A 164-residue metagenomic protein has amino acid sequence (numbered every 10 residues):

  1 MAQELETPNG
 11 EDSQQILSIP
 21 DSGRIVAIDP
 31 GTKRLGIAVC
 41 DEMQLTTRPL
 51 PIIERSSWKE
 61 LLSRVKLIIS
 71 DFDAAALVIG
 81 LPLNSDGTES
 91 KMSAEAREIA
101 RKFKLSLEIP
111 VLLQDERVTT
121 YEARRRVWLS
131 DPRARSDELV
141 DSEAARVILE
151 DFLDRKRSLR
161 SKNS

Functional and structural regions predicted by a protein language model:
M1-I28, T32-S164: Phosphate- and other anionic-substrate recognition elements at nucleic-acid/protein interfaces
